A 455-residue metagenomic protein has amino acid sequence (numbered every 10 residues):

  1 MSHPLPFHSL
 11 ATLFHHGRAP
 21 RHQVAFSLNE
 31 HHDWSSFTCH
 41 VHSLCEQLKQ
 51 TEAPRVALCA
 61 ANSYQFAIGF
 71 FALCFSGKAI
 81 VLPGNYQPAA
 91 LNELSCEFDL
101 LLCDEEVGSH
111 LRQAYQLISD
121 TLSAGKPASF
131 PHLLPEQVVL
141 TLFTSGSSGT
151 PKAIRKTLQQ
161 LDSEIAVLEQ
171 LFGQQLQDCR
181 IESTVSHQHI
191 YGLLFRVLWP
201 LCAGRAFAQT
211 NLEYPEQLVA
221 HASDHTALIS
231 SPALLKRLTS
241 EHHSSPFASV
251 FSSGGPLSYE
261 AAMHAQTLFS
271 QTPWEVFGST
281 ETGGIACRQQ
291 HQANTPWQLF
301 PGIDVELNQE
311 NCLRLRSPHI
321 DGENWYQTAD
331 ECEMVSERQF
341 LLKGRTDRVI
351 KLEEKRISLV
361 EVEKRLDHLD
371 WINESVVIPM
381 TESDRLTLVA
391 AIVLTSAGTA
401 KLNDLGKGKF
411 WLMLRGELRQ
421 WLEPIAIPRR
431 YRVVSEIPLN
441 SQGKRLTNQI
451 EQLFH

Functional and structural regions predicted by a protein language model:
S2-H3, T12, A19-Q50, K156-Q159: Conserved AMP-binding/adenylate-forming core of the ANL superfamily
H3-H8, R18-P20, G125-F143, Q174-I181: Conserved pre-ATP/AMP-binding loop-to-beta segment of ANL
D33-W34, P131, V139-A166: Conserved AMP-binding A3 loop
C45-Y86, C179, S183-H187: Conserved AMP-binding/adenylate-forming
D162-R180, Q188-A227: Conserved AMP-binding/adenylation subdomain of ANL enzymes
T239-A293: Gly/Ser/Thr-rich phosphate-binding loop
E331-I425: AMP-binding/adenylate-forming catalytic core of the ANL superfamily
I350, A391, G416-H455: Conserved C-terminal "lid"/linker of ANL adenylate-forming enzymes
